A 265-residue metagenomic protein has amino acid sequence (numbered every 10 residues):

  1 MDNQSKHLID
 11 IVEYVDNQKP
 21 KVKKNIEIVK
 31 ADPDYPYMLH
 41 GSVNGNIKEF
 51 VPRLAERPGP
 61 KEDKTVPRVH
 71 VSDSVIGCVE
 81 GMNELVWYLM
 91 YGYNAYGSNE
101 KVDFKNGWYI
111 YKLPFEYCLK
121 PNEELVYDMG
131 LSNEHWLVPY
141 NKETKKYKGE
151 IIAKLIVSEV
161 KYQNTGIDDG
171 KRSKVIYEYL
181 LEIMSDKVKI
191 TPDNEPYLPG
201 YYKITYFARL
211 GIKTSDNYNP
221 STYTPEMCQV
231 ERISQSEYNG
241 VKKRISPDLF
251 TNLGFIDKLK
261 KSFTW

Functional and structural regions predicted by a protein language model:
D2-W265: NAD-dependent ADP-ribosyltransferases
